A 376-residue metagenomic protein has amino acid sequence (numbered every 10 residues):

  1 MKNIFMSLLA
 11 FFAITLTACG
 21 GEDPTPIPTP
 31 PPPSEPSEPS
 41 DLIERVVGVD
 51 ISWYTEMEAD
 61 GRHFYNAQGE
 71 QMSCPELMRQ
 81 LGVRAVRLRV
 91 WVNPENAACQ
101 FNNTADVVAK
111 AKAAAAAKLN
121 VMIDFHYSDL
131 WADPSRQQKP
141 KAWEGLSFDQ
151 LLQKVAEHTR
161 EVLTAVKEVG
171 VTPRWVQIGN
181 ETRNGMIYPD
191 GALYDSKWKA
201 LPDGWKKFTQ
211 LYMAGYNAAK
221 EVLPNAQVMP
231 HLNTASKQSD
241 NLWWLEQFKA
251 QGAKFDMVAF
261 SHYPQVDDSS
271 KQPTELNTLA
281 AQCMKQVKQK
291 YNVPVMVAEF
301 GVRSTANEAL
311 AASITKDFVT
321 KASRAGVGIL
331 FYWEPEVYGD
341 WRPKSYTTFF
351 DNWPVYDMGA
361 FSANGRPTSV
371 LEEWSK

Functional and structural regions predicted by a protein language model:
M1-T17: Sec-dependent bacterial lipoprotein signal peptides
I14-S40: Bacterial Sec-dependent N-terminal signal peptides
E38-L77: Boundary/entry segment of secreted carbohydrate-active catalytic domains
V47-I51, V86-L88, V121-F125, R174-I178 (+4 more regions): Hydrophobic faces of well-ordered beta-strands that scaffold small-molecule active sites in alpha/beta enzyme cores
S52-Y54, W91-N93, H126-L130, I178-R183 (+4 more regions): Active-site beta-loop-alpha junctions enriched in small/polar residues
R62, L193, A306-D317, K321 (+2 more regions): Aromatic-rich peripheral "rim/lid" segments of glycoside hydrolase catalytic domains that contact and position glycan
Q68, M72-P75, R79, P224-Q227 (+2 more regions): Glycoside hydrolase catalytic-domain groove-lining segments
L77-G204, F208-Q227, N233-A235: Substrate-binding cleft and catalytic face of glycoside hydrolase catalytic domains, especially the flexible beta-alpha
